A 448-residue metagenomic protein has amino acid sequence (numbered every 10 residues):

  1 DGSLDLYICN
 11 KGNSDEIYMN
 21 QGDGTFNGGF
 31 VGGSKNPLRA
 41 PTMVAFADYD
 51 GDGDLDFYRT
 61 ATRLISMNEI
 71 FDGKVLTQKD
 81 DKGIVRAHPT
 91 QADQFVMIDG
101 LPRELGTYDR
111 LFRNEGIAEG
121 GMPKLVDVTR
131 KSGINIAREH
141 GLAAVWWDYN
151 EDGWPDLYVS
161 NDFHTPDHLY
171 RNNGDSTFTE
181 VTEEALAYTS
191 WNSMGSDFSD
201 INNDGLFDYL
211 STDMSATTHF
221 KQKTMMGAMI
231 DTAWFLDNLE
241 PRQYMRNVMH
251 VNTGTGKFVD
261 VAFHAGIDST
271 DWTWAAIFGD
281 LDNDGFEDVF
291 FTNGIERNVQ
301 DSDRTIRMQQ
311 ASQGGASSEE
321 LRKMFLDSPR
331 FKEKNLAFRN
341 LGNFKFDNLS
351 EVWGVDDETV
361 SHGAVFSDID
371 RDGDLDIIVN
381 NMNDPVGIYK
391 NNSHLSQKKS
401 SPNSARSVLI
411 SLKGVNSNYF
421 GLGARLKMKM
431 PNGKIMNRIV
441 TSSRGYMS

Functional and structural regions predicted by a protein language model:
D1, M19, A40-G51, L55 (+7 more regions): Beta-propeller blade termini
D5-N10, F57-A61, L157-S160, Y209-T212 (+2 more regions): Hydrophobic beta-strand segments that make up the repeating blades of beta-propeller and related beta-repeat
G12, R63, I117, F163 (+4 more regions): Residue-level signature of beta-propeller blades and closely related beta-rich strand-turn architectures in secreted
G12-Y49, R59-L101, T107, G133: Asp-box/WD-like beta-propeller blade repeats and closely related beta-sheet repeat scaffolds
S14-G29, E69-K79, T107-V128, P166-V181 (+6 more regions): Beta-propeller blade repeat segments, especially FG-GAP/WD-type strand-to-loop junctions in 6- to 7-bladed propeller
G33-A45, L105, G133-V145, A185-D197 (+7 more regions): Repeat-based blade/solenoid architectures
R63-E104, A216-P241, I295-R330: Short, conserved, GDST-rich strand-edge loop motifs in beta-rich repeat architectures
R330-K334, K345-S361, I369-S448: Gly/Ser/Thr/Pro-enriched helix-cap/hinge segments flanking short amphipathic alpha-helices
